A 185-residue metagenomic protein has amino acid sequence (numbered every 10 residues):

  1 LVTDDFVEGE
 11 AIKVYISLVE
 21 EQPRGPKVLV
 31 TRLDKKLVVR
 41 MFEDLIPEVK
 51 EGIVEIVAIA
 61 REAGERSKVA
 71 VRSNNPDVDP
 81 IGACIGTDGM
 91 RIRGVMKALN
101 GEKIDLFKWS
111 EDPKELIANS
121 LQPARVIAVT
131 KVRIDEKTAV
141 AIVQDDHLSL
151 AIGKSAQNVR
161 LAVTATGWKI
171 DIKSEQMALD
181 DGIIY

Functional and structural regions predicted by a protein language model:
L1-Y185: RNA-contacting regions in translation and RNA-metabolism proteins, encompassing KH/S1 modules where present
